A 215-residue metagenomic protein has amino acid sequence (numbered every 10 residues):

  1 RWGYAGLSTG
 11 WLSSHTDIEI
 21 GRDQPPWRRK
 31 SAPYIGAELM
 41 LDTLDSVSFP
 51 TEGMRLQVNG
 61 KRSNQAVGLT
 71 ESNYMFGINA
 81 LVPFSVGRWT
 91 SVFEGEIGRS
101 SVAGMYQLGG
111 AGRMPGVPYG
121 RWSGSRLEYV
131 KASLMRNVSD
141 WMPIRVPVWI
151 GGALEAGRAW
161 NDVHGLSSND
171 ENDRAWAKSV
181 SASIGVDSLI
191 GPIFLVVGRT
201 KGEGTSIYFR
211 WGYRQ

Functional and structural regions predicted by a protein language model:
R1-W27: Transmembrane beta-barrel wall of Gram-negative outer-membrane proteins
W2, F84-R88, V186-I190, Q215: A generic beta-sheet turn/junction motif
G3-G6, S48, T90-V92, P192-F194: Membrane-spanning beta-strand positions in outer-membrane beta-barrel proteins
P25-R28, A32-L154, W160-D162, S167-N169 (+1 more regions): C-terminal outer-membrane beta-barrel translocator/porin domains of Gram-negative envelope proteins and their
G36-A37, I184-S188, G204-Q215: Outer-membrane beta-barrel "beta-signal"
A132, E155, I184, L195: Hydrophobic, well-ordered secondary-structure elements that form the walls of internal hydrophobic environments
N169-E171, S179-I184: Short glycine-rich, acidic/polar surface loops and turns
V197-T200: Short, exposed beta-strand-loop hairpins at the edges of beta-sheets in extracellular/periplasmic proteins
